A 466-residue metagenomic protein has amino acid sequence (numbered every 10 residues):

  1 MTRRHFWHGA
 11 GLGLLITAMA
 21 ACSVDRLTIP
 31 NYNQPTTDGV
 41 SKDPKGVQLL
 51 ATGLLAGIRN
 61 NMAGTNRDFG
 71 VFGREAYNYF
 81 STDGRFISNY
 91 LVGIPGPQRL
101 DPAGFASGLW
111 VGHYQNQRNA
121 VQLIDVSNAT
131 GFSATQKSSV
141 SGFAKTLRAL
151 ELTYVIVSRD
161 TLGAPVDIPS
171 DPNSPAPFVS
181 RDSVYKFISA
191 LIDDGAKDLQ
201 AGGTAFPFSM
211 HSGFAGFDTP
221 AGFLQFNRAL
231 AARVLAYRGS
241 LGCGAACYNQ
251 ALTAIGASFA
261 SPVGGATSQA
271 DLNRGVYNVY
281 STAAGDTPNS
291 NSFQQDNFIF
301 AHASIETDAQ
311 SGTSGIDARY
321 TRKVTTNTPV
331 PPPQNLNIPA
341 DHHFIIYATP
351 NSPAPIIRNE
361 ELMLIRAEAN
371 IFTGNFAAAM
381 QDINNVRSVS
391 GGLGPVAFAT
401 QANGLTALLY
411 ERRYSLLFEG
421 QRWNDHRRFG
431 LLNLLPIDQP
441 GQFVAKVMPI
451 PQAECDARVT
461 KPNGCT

Functional and structural regions predicted by a protein language model:
M1-A20: Sec-dependent bacterial lipoprotein signal peptides
A20-C22, P220, R233, Q401-T466: Long, intrinsically disordered, low-complexity segments
C22-G73, G394, L434-T466: Membrane-proximal, proline-rich intrinsically disordered regions
S41-Q48, D83-I365, F372-F376, M380-D382 (+3 more regions): Structured, solvent-exposed acidic/aromatic patches
R59-D68, F80, G84-F86, P95-R99 (+1 more regions): Short, solvent-exposed loop/turn elements at domain surfaces
R358-R366, N370-F372, R387, L408-Y410 (+2 more regions): Extracellular low-complexity, Gly/Ser/Thr-rich intrinsically disordered linkers and protease-sensitive activation/hinge
I371, A377-L416: C-terminal hydrophobic structural anchor segments that stabilize assembly/packing rather than catalytic chemistry
